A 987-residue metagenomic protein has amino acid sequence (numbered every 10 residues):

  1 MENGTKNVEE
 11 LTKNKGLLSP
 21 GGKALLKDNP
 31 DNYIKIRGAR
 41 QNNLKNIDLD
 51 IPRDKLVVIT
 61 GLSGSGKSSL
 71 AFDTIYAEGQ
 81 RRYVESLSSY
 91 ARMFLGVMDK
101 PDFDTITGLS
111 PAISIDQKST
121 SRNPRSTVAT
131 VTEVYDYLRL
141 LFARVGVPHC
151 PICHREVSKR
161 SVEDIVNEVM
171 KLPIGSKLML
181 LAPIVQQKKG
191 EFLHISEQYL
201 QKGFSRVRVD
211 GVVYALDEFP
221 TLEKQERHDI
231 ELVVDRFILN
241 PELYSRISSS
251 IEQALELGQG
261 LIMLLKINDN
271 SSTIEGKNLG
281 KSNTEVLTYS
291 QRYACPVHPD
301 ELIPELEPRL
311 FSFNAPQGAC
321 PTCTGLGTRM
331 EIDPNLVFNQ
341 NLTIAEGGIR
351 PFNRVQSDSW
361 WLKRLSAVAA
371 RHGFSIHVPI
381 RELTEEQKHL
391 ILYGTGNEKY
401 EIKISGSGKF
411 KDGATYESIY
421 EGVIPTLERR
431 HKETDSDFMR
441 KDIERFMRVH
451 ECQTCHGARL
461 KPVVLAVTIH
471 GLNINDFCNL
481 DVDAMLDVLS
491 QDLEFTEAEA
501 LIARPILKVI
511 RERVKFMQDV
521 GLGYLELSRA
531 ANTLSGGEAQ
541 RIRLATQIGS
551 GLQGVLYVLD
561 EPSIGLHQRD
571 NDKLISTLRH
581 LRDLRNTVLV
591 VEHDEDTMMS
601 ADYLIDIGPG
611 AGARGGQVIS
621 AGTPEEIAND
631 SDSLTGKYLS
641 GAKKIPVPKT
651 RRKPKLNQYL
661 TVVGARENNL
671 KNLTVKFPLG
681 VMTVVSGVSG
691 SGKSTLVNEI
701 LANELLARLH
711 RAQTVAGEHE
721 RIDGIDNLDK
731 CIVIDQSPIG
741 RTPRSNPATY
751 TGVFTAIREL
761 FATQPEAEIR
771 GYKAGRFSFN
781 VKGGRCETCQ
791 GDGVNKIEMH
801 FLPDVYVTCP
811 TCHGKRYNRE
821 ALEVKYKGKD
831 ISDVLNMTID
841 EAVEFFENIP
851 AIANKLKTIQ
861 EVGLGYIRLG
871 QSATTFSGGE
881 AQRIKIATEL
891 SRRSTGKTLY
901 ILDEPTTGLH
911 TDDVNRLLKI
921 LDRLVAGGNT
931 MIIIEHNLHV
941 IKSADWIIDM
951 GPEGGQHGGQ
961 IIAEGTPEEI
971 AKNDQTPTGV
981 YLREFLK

Functional and structural regions predicted by a protein language model:
M1-K987: Conserved phosphate-binding elements of NTP-dependent enzyme cores
